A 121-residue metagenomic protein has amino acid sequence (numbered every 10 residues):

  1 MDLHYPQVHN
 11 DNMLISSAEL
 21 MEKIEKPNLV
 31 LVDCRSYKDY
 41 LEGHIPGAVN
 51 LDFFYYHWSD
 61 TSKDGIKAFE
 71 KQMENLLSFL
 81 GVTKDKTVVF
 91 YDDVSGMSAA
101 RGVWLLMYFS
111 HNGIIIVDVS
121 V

Functional and structural regions predicted by a protein language model:
D2-V8, T61-V121: Thiolate-centered catalytic microenvironments shared by cysteine-dependent enzyme domains
Y5-D85: Positively charged, proline/Ser/Thr-rich regional signature most characteristic of the Rhodanese/CDC25-like
